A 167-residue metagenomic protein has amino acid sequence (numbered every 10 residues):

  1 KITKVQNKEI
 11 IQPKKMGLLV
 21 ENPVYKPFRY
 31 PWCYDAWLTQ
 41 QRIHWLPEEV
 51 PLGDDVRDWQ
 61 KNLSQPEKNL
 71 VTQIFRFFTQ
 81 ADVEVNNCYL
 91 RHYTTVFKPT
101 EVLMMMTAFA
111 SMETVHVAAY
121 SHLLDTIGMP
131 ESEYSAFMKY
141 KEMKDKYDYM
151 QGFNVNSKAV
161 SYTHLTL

Functional and structural regions predicted by a protein language model:
K1-T100, M129-Y162: Terminal targeting/low-complexity segments that flank the catalytic cores of oxidoreductases
Q73-R76, M104-T107, S111: A generic "alpha-helical surface" signal
N87-T94, M105-F109, S121: A structural feature that tracks compact, well-ordered secondary-structure segments with a strong bias toward
T107-M138: Carboxylate/His-rich catalytic cores and anion/metal-binding grooves
T163-L167: Conserved small/polar residues in nucleotide/adenosyl-binding loops
